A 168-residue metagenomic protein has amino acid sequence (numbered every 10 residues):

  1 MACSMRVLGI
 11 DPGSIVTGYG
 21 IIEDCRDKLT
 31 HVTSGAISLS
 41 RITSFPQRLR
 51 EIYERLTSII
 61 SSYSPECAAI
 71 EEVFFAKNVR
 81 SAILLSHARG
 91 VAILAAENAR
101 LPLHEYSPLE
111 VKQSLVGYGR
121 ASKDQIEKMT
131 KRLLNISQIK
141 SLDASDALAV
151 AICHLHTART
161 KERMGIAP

Functional and structural regions predicted by a protein language model:
M1-P168: Phosphate- and other anionic-substrate recognition elements at nucleic-acid/protein interfaces
